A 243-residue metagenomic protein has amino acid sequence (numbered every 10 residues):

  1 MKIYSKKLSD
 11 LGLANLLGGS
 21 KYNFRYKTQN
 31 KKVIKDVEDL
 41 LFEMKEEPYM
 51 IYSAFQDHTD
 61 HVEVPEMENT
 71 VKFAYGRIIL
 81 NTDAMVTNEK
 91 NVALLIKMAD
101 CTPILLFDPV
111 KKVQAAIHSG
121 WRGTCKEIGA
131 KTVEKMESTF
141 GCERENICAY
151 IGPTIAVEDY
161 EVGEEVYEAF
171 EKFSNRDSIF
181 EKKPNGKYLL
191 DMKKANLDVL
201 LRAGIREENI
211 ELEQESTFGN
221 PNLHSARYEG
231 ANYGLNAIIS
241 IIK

Functional and structural regions predicted by a protein language model:
M1-K243: Active-site microenvironment for binding and transforming phosphate-containing groups
